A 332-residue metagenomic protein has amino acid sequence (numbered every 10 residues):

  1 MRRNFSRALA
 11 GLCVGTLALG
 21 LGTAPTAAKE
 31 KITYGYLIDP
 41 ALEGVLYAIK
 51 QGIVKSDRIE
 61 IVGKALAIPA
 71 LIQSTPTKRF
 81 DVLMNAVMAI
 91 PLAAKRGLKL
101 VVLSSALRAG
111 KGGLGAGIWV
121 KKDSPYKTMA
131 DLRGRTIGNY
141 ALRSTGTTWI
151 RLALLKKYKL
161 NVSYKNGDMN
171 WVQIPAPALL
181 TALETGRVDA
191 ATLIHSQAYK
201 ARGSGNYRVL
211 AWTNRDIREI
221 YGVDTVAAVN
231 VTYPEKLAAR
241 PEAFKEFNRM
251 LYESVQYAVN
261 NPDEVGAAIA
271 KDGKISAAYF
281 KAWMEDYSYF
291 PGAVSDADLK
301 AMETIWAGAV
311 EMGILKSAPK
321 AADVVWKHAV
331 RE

Functional and structural regions predicted by a protein language model:
N4-A10: N-terminal export leaders
A10-G20: Bacterial N-terminal signal peptides
G22-A28: Sec/Tat signal peptide C-region and signal peptidase I cleavage site
E30-V172, D189-T192: Short, glycine-/small- and polar/acidic-enriched structural segments that line small-molecule recognition paths
S56, G110-K111, R215-V223, Y289-L299: Short, solvent-exposed loop/beta-turn-alpha elements that line the ligand-binding surface or hinge of extracytoplasmic
M88, K165, P177-A268: Pocket-lining segment of extracytoplasmic ligand-binding domains
L237-I314: Secondary-structure end/capping motifs
E303-E332: Conserved C-terminal helix/tail region of periplasmic/extracytoplasmic solute-binding proteins
